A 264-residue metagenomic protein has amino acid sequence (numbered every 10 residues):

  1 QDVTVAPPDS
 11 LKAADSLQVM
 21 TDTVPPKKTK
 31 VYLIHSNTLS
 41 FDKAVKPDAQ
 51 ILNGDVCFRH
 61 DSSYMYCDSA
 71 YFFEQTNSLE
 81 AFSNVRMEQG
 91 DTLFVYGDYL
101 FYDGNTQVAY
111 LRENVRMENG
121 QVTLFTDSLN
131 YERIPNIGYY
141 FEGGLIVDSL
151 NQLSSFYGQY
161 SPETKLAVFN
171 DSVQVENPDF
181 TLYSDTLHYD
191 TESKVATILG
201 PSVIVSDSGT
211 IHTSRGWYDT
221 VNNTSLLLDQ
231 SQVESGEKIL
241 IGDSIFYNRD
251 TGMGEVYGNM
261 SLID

Functional and structural regions predicted by a protein language model:
Q1-D264: N-terminal amphipathic/hydrophobic interface segments
